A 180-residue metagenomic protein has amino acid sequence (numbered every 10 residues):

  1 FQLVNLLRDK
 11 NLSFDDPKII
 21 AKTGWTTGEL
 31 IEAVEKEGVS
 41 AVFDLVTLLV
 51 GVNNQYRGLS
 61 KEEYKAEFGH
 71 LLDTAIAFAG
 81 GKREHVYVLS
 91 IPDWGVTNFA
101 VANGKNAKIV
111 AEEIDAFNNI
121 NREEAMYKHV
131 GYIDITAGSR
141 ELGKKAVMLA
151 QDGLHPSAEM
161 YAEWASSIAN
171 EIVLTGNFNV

Functional and structural regions predicted by a protein language model:
F1-D73, G80: Conserved SGNH/GDSL esterase-like catalytic core that processes O-acyl groups on lipids and polysaccharides
L7-K10, T74-V86, I120-I133: A structural motif corresponding to the C-terminal end of an alpha-helix and its immediate exit/capping segment
D9, K36-S40, A77-G81, M126-Y127 (+3 more regions): Secondary-structure boundary motif
K18-A21, S90, D134-A137: Residue-level recognition of beta-strand->loop/alpha-helix junctions
L30-A33, Y56-L59, A77, F99 (+3 more regions): A generic "cationic amphipathic patch" detector
L49, L89-S90: Alpha/beta-hydrolase-fold catalytic nucleophile elbow
D93-V180: Catalytic His-Asp segment of secreted/periplasmic serine-dependent ester chemistry enzymes
